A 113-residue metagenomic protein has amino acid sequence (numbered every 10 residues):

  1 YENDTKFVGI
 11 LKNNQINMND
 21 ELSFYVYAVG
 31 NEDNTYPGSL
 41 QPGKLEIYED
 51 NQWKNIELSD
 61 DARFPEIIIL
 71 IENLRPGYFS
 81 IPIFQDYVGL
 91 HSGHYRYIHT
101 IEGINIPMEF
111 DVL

Functional and structural regions predicted by a protein language model:
Y1-P65, T100-L113: Primarily secretory-pathway and cell-envelope proteins
E57-R96, T100-E102: Short, solvent-exposed, Trp/other aromatic-anchored flexible loops in extracytoplasmic proteins
